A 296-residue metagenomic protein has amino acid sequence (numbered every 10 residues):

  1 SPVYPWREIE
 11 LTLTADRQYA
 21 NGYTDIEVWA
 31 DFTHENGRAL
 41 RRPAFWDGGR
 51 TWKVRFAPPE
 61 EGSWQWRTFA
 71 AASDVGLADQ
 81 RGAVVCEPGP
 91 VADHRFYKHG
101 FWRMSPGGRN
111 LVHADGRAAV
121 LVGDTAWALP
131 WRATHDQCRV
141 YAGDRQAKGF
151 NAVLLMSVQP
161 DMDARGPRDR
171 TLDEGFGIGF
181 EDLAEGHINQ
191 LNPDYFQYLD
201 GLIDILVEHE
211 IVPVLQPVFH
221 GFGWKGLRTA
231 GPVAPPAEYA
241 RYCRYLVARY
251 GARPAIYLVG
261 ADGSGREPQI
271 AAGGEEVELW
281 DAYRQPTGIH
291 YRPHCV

Functional and structural regions predicted by a protein language model:
V3-E8: Solvent-exposed, conformationally flexible loop/turn segments
I9-L11, W66: N-terminal short leaders/motifs
L11-A20: Short amphipathic, basic-aromatic surface patches that mediate peripheral association with negatively charged
A20-N21, P236: A generic helix-loop boundary/linker signal
N21-E27: Short coil-to-beta strand junction motifs in C2/discoidin
E27, R95-V296: Active-site mouth of glycoside hydrolases
D31, N36-P106, W131: Extended acidic/polar, glycine-enriched regions that form or flank non-catalytic beta-rich accessory modules
